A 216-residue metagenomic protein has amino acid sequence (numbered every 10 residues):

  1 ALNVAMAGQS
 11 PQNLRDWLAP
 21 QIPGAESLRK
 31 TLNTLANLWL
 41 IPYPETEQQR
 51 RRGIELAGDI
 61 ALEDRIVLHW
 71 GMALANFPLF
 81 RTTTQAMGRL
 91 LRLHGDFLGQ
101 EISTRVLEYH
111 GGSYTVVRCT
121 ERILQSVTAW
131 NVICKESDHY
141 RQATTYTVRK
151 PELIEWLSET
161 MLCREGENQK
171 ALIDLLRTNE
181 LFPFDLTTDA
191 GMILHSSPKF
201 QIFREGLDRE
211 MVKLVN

Functional and structural regions predicted by a protein language model:
A1-L2, H69-D96, R149-D174, T178: Positively charged, polyanion-binding regions of nucleic-acid-associated proteins
A1-L74, Q85-A86, F97: Eukaryotic partner-binding/assembly regions in large regulatory complexes
N13, W17, T34, T82-A86 (+3 more regions): A general alpha-helix detector
D16-A25, T104-T115, I173-T187: Short helix-coil junctions and helix-kink-helix linkers
N33-L38, T120-N131, A190-Q201, G206: Basic amphipathic alpha-helical segments that dock to polyanions
T84-G95, G99-Y146: Eukaryote-skewed repeat-based solenoidal scaffolds used as protein-protein interaction platforms, primarily
E136-M211: Accessory, usually C-terminal, subdomains that scaffold auxiliary metal cofactors
